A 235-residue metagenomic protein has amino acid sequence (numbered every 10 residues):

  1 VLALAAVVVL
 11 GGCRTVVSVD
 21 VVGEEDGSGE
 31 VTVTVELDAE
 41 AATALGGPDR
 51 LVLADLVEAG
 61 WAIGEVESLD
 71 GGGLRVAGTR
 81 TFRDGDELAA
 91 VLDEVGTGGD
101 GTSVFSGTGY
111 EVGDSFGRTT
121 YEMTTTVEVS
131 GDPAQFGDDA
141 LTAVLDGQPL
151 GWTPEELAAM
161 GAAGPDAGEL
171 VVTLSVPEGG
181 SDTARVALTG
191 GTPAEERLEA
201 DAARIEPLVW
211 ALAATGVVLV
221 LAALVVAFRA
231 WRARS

Functional and structural regions predicted by a protein language model:
V1-A5: Sec-dependent N-terminal signal peptides
V9-G12: C-terminal motif of bacterial Sec signal peptides marking the signal peptidase cleavage site
R14-V16: Bacterial signal peptide processing site
V19: Gly/Thr-rich phosphate-binding beta-strand-loop-beta motif of the actin/hexokinase/Hsp70
V22-A41: Post-signal peptide N-terminal segment of mature Sec-exported envelope proteins
E36-G60: Post-signal-peptide N-terminal segment of Sec-exported extracytoplasmic proteins
V66-S235: Mature, soluble, non-transmembrane domains
